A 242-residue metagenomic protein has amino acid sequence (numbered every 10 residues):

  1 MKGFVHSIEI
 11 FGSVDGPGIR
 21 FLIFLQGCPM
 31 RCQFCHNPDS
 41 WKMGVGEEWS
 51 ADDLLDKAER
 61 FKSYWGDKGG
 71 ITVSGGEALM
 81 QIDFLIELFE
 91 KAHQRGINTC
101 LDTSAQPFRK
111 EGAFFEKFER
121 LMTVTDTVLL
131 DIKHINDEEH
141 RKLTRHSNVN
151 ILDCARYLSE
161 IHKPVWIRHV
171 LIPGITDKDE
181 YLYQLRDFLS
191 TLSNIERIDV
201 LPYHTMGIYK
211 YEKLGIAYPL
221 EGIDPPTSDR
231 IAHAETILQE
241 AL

Functional and structural regions predicted by a protein language model:
K2-V14, L171-L242: Auxiliary Fe-S-binding modules of radical SAM enzymes
S7-W49: Canonical Radical SAM [4Fe-4S] cluster-binding loop centered on the CxxxCxxC motif and its immediate flanking residues
P38-I71: Conserved alpha-helical substructure of the radical SAM core
D39-M43, R141-S147, G215-I223: Short glycine-enriched, charge-decorated loop/helix-capping segments at active-site entrances that position
E48, R145-N148, P225-S228: Short, conserved loop/turn and helix-capping segments at secondary-structure boundaries that abut family-defining
E59-S63, D67-G70, G75, L79-L201 (+1 more regions): Conserved AdoMet/S-adenosylmethionine-binding subsite of the radical SAM
